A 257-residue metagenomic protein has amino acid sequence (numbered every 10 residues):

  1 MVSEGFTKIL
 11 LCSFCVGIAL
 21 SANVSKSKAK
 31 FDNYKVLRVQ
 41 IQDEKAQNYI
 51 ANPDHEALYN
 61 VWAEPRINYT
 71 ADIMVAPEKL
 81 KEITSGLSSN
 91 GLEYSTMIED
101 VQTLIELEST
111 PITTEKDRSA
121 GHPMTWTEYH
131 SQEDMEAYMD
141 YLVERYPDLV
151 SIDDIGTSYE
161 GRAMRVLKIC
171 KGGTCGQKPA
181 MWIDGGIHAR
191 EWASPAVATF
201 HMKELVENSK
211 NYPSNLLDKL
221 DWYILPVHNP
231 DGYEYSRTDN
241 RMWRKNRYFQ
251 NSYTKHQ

Functional and structural regions predicted by a protein language model:
M1, I83, G161, V166 (+2 more regions): Structural signal for hydrophobic/aromatic residues that build the beta-strand cores of folded beta-sheet domains
S3-S21: Cleavable N-terminal signal peptides of Sec/SRP-targeted secreted and luminal proteins
A22-M135, L220: Intrinsic-disorder/low-complexity accessory segments
G86, N90, Y138-R145, H201-N208 (+1 more regions): Structured segments of extracytoplasmic/periplasmic soluble domains in secreted or envelope-associated proteins
M97, S151-G156, N211-N215: Surface-exposed patches in mature extracellular/periplasmic domains of secreted proteins
S109-E115, L167, D239-R241: Short, surface-exposed amphipathic charged segments that create phosphate/polyanion-binding patches used for binding
T127-I183, M242-Q257: Soluble metallo-hydrolase cores and metallopeptidase-like ectodomains found primarily in the secretory/periplasmic
Y159, T174-Q257: Active-site/substrate-binding loop(s) of hydrolase catalytic cores
